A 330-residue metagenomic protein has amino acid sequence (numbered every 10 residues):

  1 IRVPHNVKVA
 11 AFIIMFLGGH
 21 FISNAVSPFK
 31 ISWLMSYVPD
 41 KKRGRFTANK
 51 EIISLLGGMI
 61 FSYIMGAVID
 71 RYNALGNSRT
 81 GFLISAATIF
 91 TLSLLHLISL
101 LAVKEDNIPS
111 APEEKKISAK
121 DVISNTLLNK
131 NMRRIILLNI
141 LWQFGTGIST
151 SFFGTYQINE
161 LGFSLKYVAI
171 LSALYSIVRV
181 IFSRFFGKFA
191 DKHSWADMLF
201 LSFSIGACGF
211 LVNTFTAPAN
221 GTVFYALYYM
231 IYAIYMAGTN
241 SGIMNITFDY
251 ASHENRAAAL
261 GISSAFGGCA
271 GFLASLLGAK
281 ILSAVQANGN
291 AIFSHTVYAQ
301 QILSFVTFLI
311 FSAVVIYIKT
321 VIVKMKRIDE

Functional and structural regions predicted by a protein language model:
I1-N6, S204-N220: C-terminal ends and interior cores of transmembrane alpha-helices in multi-pass membrane transporters/permeases
I1-R2, G19, L100, V212-T216 (+2 more regions): MFS-fold secondary transporters
A11-G76, F82-E105, R134, L138-S151 (+2 more regions): Substrate-agnostic recognition of the 12-TM MFS/MFS-like secondary transporter fold
I60, I64, L95-S99, I205-F215 (+1 more regions): Transmembrane-helix signature of multi-pass solute transporters
F90-K104, A299-E330: Multi-pass alpha-helical transporter architecture, strongest for 12-TM Major Facilitator/SLC carriers used
D106-L137, E330: Juxtamembrane intracellular "pre-TM" segments in multi-pass secondary transporters
S151-V168: Short amphipathic helix-loop junctions that connect adjacent transmembrane helices in Major Facilitator Superfamily/SLC
D191-F203: Cytoplasmic membrane-interface "Motif A"-like loop-to-helix N-cap segments of 12-TM Major Facilitator Superfamily
